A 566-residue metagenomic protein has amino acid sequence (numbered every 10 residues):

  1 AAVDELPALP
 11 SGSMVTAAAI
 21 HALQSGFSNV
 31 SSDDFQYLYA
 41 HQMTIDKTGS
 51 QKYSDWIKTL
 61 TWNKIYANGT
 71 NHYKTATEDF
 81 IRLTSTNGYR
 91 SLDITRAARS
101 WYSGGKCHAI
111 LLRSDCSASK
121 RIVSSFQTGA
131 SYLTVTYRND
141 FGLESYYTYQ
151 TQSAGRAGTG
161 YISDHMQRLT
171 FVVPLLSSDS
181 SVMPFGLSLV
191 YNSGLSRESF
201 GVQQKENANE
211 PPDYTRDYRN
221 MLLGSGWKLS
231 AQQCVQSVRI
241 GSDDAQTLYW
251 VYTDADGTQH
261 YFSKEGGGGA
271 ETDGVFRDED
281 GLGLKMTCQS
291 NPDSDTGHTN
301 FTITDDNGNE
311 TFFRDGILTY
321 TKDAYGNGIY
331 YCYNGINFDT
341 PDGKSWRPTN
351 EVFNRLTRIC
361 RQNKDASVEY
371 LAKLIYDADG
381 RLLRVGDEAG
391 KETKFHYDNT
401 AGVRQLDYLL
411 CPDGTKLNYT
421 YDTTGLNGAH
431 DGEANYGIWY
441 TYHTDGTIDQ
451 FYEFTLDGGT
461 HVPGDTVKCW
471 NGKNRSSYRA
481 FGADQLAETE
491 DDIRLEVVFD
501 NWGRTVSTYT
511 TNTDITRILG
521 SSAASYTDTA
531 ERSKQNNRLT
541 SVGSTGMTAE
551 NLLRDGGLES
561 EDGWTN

Functional and structural regions predicted by a protein language model:
A1-S28, L169-T170: A short beta-strand-loop element at or near the start of a globular domain
V3-D4, A18-I20, A40, L92 (+9 more regions): Residue-level detector of buried hydrophobic side-chain packing in well-ordered secondary-structure elements
T16-A19, D273, E279-D280, G556-E559: Extra-cytoplasmic beta-strand recognition segments
G26-S100: Beta-strand-rich interaction/scaffold domains
Y37, L133-H298, D306, G446: Intrinsically disordered, low-complexity segments enriched in small residues
T95-F141: Proprotein-processing/basic-patch segments
V173, L187, F262-K264, C288 (+7 more regions): Aromatic-rich beta-strand edge motifs centered on tyrosine
G543-N566: Extracellular and organelle-lumenal recognition/adhesion modules and their flexible linkers in secreted
